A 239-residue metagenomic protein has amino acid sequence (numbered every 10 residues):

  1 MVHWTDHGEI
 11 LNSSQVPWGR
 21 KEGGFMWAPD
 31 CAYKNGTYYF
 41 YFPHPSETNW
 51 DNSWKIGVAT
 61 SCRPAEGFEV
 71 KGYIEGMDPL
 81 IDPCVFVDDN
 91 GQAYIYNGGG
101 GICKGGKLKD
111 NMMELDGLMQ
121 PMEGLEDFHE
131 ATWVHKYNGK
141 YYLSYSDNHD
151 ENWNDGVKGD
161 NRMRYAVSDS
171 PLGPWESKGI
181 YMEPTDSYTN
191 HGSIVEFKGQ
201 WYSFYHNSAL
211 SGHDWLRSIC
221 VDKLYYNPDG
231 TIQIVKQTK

Functional and structural regions predicted by a protein language model:
M1-K239: Carbohydrate-active catalytic/glycan-binding domains of CAZyme proteins, especially the secreted or lumenal ectodomains
